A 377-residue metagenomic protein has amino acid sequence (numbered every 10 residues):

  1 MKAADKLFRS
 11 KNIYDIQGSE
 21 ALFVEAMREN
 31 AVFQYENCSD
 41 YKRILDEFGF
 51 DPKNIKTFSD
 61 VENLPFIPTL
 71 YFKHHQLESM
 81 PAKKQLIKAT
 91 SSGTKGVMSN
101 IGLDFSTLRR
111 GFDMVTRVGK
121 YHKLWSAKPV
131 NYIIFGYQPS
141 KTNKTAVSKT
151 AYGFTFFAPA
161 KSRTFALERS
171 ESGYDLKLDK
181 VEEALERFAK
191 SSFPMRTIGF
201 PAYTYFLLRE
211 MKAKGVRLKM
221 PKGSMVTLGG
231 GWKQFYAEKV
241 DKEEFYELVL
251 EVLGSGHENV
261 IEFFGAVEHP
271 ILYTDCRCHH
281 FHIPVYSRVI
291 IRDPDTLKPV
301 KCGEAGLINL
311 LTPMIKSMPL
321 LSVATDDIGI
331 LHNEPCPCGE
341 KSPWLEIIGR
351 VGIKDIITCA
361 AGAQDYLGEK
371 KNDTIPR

Functional and structural regions predicted by a protein language model:
M1-T90, G96-Y152, A158-S162, E168-R169 (+5 more regions): Nucleotide 5′-phosphate-binding alpha/beta core
M1-Y14, A21-V32, T155-R377: Active-site glycine/GP-rich loop and adjacent strand/helix microenvironment that borders small-molecule binding pockets
